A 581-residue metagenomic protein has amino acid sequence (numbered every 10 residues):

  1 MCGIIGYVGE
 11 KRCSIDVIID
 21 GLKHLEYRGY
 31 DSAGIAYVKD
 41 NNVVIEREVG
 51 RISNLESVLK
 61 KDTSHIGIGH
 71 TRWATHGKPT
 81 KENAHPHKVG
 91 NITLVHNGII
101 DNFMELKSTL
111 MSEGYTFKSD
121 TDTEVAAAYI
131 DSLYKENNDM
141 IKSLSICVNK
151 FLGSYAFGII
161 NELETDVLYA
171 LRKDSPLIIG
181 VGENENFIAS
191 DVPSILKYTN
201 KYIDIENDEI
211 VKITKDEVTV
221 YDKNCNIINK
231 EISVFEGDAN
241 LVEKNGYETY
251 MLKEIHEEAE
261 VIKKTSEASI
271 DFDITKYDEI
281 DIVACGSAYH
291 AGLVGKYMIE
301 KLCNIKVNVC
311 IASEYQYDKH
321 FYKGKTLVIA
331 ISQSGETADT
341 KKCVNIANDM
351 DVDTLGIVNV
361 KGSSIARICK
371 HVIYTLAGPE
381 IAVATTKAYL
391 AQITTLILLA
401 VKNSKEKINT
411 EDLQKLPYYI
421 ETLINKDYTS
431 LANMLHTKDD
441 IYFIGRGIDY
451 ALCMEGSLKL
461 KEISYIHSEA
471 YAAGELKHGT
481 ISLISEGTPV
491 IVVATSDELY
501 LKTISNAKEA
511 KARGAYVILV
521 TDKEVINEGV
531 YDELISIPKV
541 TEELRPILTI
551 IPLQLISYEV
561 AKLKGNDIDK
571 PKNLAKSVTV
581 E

Functional and structural regions predicted by a protein language model:
M1-K244, E248, K263-K264, A268-K276 (+3 more regions): Conserved short alpha-helical segments that host acidic/polar catalytic motifs at enzyme active sites
E10, V49, H70-W73, G90 (+23 more regions): Fold-independent oxyanion-binding glycine-rich loops and adjacent beta-strand/coil segments at enzyme active sites
E10-S14, S132-D139, T165-D166, V401-T410 (+2 more regions): Short helix-capping/linker segments at secondary-structure and domain boundaries
H65-E82, V261-D271, G295-I331, H467-L483: Glycine-rich oxoanion-binding loops at beta->alpha junctions
S154-E185, K438-E462, D497-L499, I504: Acidic/histidine-rich
E257-D281, H371-P489, L499-Y500, K564-E581: Active-site phosphate/pyrophosphate-binding segments
T275-K415, R446, V493-I537, I556 (+1 more regions): Glycine-rich phosphate-binding loops that contact phosphosugars or nucleotide phosphates
Y516, V530-Y531, S536, V540-E581: Generic C-terminus detector
